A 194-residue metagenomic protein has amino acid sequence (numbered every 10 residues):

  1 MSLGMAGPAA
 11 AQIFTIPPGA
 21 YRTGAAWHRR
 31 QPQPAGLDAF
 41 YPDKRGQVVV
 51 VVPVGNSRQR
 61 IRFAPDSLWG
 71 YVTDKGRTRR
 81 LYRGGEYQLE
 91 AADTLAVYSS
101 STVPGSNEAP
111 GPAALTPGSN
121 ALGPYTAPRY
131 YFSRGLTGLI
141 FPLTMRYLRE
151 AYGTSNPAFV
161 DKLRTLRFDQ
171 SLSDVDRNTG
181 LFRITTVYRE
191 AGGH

Functional and structural regions predicted by a protein language model:
M1-T15: Bacterial Sec-dependent N-terminal signal peptides
M5-G7, S119, R167: Generic low-complexity, intrinsically disordered sequence content enriched in small uncharged/hydrophobic residues
I13-L163: Aromatic-patch recognition
S155-H194: C-terminal partner/receptor-binding element of secreted or periplasmic proteins
